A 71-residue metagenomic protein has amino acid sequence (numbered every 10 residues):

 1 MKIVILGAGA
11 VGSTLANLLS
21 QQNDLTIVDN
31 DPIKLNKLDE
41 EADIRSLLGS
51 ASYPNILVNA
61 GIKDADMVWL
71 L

Functional and structural regions predicted by a protein language model:
M1-L71: Cytosolic regulatory regions of ion transport systems
